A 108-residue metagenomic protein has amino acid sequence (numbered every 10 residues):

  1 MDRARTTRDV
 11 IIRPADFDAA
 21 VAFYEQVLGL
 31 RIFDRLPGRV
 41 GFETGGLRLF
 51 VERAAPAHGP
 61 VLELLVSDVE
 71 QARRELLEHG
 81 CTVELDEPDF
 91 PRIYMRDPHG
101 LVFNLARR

Functional and structural regions predicted by a protein language model:
M1-R3, R73, E78-R108: Vicinal oxygen chelate
M1-V21, R48, P60-L64: N-terminal beta-strand motif that seeds the catalytic metal site of vicinal oxygen chelate
T6, G45, D89: Exposed loop/turn and edge beta-strand positions of beta-sandwich/beta-sheet ligand-binding modules
A22-F23, E70-E75: Short amphipathic alpha-helices within nucleic acid-binding modules
E25-Q26, E43, L77: Alpha-helical segments within the soluble intracellular
V27-I32, G80-T82: Conserved acetyl-CoA-binding loop of GNAT-fold acetyltransferases
L30-P60, V66, V102-R108: Conserved short beta-strand elements that form part of the metal-binding/catalytic scaffold of enzyme active sites
